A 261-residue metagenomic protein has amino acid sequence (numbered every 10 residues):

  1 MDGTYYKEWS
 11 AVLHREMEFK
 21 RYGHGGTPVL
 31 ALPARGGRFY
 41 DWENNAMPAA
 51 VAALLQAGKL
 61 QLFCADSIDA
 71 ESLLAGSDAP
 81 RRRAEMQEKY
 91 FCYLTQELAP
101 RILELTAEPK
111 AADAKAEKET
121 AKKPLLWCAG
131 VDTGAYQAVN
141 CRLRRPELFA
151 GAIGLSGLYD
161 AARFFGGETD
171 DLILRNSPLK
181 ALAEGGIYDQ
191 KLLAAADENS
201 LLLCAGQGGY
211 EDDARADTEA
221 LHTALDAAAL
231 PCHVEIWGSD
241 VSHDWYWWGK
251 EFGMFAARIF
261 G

Functional and structural regions predicted by a protein language model:
M1-G261: Non-catalytic cap/lid and distal C-terminal segments of serine-dependent acyl enzymes
